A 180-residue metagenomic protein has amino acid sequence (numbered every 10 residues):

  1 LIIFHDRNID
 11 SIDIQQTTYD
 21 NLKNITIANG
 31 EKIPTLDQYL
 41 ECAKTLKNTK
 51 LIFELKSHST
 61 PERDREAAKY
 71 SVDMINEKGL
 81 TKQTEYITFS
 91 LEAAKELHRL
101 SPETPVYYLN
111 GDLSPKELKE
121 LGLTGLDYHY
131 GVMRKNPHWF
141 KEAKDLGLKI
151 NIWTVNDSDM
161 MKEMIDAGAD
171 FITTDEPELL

Functional and structural regions predicted by a protein language model:
I2-P105, T124, Y128, K144-L146: Metal-dependent phosphodiesterase/phospholipase catalytic core, i.e., the His/Asp/Glu-rich active-site region
Y107-L180: C-terminal active-site rim and adjoining tail of enzyme catalytic domains
